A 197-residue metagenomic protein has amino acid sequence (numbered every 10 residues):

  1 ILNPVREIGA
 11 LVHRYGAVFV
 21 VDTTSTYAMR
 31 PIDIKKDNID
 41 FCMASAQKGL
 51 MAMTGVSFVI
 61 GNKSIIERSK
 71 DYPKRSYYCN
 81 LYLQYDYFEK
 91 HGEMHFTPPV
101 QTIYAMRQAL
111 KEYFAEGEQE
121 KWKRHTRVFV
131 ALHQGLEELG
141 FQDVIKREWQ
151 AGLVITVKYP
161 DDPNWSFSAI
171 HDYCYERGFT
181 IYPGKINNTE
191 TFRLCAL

Functional and structural regions predicted by a protein language model:
I1-T24, A28, F41: Active-site phosphate-binding strand-loop segment of PLP-dependent enzymes
F19-T23, C42-S45, A52, I181-P183: General beta-strand structural signal in soluble alpha/beta enzymes
K35-Q47: Conserved active-site segment immediately N-terminal to the catalytic lysine that forms the internal aldimine
Q47-Q134: Active-site C-terminal subdomain of aminotransferase-like
G140-I145, G178-G184: A short linear hydrophobic-aromatic micro-motif
Q142-Y173: Conserved PLP-binding catalytic core of the aspartate aminotransferase-like
T156-D162, F179-L197: Conserved PLP-binding active-site segment of the aspartate aminotransferase-like
